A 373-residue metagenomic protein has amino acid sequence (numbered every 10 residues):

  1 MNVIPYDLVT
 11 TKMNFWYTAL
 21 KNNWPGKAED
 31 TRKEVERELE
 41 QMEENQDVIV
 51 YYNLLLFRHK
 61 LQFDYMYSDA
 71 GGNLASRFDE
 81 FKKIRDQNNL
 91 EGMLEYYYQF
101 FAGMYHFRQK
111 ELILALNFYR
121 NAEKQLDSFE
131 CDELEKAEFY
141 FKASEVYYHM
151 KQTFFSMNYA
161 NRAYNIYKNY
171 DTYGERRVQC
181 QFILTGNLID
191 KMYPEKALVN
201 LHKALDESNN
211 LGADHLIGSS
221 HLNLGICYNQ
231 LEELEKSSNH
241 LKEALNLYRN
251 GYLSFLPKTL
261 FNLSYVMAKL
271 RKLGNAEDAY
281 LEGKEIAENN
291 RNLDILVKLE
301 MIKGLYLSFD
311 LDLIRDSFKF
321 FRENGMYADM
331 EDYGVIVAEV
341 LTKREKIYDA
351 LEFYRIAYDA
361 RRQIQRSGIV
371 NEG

Functional and structural regions predicted by a protein language model:
M1-A102, E111-L114, Y280, F321 (+3 more regions): Flexible inter-repeat linkers and adjacent short helices within tandem amphipathic alpha-helical repeat scaffolds
Y6, D47-I49, L54, M93 (+7 more regions): Residue signature of alpha-solenoid helical repeat architecture, marking inter-repeat boundaries and helix-start
T10, Y51, Y97, E138 (+6 more regions): Residue register of alpha-helical TPR repeats
F15, L56-R58, A102, K136 (+8 more regions): Structural register within alpha-helical repeat arrays
A19, K60, Q99, H106 (+10 more regions): Residue at a conserved register position within TPR or TPR-like alpha-solenoid repeats
L20-E36, Y65-K82, K110-E123, Q152-R162 (+4 more regions): Helix-turn-helix repeat elements of alpha-solenoid scaffolds
N22, F63, Q109, A143 (+8 more regions): Structural motif corresponding to the intra-repeat A-B loop/turn of tetratricopeptide repeats
K33-E40, A75-Q87, R120-S128, N161-T172 (+5 more regions): Amphipathic alpha-helical segments of tetratricopeptide repeats
